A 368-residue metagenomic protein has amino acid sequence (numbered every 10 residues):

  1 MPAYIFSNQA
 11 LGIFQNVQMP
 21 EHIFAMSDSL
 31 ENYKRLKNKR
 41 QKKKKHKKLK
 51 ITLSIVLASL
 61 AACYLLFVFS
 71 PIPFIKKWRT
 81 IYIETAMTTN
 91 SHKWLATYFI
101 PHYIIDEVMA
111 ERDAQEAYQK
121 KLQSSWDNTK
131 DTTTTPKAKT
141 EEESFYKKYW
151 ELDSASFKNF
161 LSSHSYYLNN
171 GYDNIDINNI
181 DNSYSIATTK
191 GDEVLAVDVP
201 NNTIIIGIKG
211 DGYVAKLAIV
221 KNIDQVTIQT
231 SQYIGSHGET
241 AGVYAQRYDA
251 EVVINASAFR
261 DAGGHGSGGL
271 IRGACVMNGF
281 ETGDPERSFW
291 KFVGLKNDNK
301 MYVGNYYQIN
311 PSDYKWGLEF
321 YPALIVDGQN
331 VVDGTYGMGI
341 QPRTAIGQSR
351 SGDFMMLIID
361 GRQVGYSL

Functional and structural regions predicted by a protein language model:
Y4-F6, F14, F24: Aromatic (phenylalanine/tyrosine) cluster motif
N16, V326-L368: Domain-core and long-helix interface of multi-subunit machines
I23, S27-G283: Zymogen propeptides
G212-L217, F289-W290, I340-A345: Short glycine-rich loop/turn motifs
V220-D224, G294-K300, D327, Q348-G352: Short acidic-glycine loop/turn motifs at beta-strand connectors
E251-N255, G294, G347, M355-L357: Structural recognition of the beta-strand scaffold that forms the well-ordered cores of secreted hydrolase catalytic
I254, F259-Y336: Active-site-adjacent helix-turn-beta-strand microarchitecture at beta-sheet edges that either contains or buttresses
